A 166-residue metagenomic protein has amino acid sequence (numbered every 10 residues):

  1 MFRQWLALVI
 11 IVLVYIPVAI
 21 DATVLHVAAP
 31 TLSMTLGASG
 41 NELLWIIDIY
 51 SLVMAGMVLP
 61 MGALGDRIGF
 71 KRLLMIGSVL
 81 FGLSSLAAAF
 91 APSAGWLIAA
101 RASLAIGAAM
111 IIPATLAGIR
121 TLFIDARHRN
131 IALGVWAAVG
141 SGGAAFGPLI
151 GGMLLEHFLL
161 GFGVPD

Functional and structural regions predicted by a protein language model:
M1-D166: Transmembrane-helix bundle of Major Facilitator Superfamily
